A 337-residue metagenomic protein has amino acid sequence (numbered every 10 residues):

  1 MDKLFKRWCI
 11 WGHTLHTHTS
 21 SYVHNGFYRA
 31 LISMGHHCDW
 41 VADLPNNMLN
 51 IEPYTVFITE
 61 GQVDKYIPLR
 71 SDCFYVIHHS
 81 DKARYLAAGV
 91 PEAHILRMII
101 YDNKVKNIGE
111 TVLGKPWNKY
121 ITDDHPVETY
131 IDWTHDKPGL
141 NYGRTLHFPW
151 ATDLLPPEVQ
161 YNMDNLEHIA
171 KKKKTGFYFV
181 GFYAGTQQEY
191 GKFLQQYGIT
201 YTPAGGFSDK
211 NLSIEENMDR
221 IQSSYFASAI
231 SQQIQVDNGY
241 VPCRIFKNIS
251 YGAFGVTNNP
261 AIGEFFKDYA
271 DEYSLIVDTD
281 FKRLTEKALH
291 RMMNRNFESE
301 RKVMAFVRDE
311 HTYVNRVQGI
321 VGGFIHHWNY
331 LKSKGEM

Functional and structural regions predicted by a protein language model:
K3-H16, S21-N46, P203-M337: Catalytic binding pocket for nucleotide-activated donors in carbohydrate/polymer assembly enzymes
I10-T14, E60-G61, H78-K82, I99-N103 (+5 more regions): Short loop/turn segments at strand-loop or loop-helix junctions that form parts of catalytic or ligand-binding pockets
D43-N46, G61-K65, S80-A83, D132-G139 (+3 more regions): Short, polar loop motifs at secondary-structure junctions
L49-D64, F74-H78: Short N-terminal targeting/anchoring amphipathic segment
L49-N50, D123, D219-R220: Structural alpha-helical scaffold elements that stabilize or flank donor/cofactor-binding regions in carbohydrate
E52-P53, P126, Q222-S223: Alpha-helix C-terminal capping/helix-to-coil transition sites in glycosyltransferase folds
L69-G198, H311-V317, W328-L331, M337: Catalytic core of nucleotide-activated saccharide and alditol-phosphate transferases
